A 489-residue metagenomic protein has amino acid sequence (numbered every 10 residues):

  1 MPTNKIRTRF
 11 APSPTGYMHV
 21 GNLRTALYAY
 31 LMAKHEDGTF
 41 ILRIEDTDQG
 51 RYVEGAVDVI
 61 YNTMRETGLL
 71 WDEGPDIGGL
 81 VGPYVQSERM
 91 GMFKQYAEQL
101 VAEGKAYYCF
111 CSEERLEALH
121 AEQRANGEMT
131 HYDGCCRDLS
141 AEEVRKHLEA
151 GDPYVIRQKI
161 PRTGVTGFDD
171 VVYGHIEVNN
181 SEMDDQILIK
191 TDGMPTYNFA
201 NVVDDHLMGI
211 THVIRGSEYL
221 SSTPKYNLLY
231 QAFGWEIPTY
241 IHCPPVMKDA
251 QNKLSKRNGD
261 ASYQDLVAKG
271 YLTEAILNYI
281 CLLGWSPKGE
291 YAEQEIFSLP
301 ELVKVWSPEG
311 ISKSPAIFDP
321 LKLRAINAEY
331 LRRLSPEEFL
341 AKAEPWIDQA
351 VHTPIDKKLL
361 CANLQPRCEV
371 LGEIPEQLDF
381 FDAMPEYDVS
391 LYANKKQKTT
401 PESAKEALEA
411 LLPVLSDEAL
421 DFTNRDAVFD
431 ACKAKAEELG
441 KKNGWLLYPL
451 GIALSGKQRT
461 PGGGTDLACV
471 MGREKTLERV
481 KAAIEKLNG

Functional and structural regions predicted by a protein language model:
P2-A125, S222-W235, A275: N-terminal Rossmann-like or analogous alpha/beta NTP/dinucleotide-binding catalytic cores that position adenine
V20, L266-E274, K313-D319, H352-L360 (+1 more regions): Structural motif
A29, I60, L100, G104 (+8 more regions): Residue-level signal for inorganic ion chemistry
K34-D46, F199-H212, F233-M247, T460-D466 (+1 more regions): Glycine-rich phosphate/pyrophosphate-binding loops and their adjacent beta-strand/loop elements at enzyme active sites
P83-S87, F110, I189-K190, M208-Y219 (+5 more regions): Conserved phosphate-binding loops in nucleotide/dinucleotide-binding enzymes
A102, Y107-H242, K248-L254, S262: Active-site cores that bind ATP or allylic diphosphates and position pyrophosphate for catalysis
P336-L439: Small-residue-rich helix-loop
D426-N488: Charged substrate- and nucleic-acid-binding regions of tRNA-handling and nucleotidyl-transfer enzymes, centered on
